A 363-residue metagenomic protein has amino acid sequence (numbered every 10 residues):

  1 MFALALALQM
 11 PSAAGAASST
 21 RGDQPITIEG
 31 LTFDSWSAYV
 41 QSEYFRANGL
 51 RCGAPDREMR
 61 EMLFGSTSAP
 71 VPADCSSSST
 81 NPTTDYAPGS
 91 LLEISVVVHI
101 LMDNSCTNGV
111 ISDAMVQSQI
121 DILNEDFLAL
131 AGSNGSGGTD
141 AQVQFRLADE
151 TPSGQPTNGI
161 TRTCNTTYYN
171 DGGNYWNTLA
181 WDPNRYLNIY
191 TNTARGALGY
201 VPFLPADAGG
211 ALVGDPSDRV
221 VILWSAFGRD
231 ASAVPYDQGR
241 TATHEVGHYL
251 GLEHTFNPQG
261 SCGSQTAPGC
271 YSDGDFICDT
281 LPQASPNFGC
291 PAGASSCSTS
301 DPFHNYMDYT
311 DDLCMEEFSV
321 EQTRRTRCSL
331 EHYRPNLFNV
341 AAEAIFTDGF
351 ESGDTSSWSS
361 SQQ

Functional and structural regions predicted by a protein language model:
M1-Q9: Bacterial N-terminal signal peptides
M10-A16: Sec/Tat signal peptide C-region and signal peptidase I cleavage site
A17-R185, N192: Propeptide-to-catalytic entry region of secreted or membrane-anchored zinc metalloproteases
D103-D113, R229-A233, D311-L313: Second-shell loop/turn segments in exported
S112, V116-Q119, Q238-A242, S319-Q322 (+2 more regions): Stable alpha-helical elements in mature extracytoplasmic
Q117-F288: Metzincin-family zinc-dependent endopeptidase catalytic domain
S261-E343: Replace "(M1/M4/M9/M12/WLM)" with "(e.g., M1/M4/M8/M9/M12/M26/WLM)" and add "not limited to" to clarify scope
E343-S357: Extracellular carbohydrate-recognition regions
